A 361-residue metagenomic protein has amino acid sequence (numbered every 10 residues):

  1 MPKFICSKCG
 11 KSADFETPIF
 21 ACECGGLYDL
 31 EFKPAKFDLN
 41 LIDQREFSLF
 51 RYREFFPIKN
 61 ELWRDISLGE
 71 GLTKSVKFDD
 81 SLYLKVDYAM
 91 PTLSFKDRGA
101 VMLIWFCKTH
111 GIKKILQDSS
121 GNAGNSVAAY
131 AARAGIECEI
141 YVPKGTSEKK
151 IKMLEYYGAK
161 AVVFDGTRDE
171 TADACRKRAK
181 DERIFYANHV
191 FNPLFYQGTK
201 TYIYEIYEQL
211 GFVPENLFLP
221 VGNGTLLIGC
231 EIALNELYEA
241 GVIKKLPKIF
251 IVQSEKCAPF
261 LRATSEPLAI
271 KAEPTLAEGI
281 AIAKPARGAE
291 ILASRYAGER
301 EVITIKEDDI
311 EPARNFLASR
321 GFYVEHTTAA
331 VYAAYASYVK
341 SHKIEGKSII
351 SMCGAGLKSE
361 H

Functional and structural regions predicted by a protein language model:
M1-H361: PLP-dependent amino-acid enzyme catalytic core
